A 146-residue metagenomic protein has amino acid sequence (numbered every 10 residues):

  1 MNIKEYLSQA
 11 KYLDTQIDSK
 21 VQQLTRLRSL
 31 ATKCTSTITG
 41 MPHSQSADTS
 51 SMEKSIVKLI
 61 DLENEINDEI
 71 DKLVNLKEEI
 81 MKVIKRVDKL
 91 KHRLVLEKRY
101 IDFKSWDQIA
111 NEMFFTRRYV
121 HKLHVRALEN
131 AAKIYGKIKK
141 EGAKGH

Functional and structural regions predicted by a protein language model:
M1-R86, E129, K133-H146: N-terminal interaction/assembly modules
L76-E79, L90-H92, L123: N-terminal positioning helix adjacent to the helix-turn-helix/winged-helix DNA-binding module
I84, D88-K91, Y119: Short coil/turn residues that cap or connect secondary-structure elements
D88-K104: Short amphipathic alpha helix immediately N-terminal
Q108-N111: Short alpha-helical "recognition helix" segments of helix-turn-helix
V120-A131: DNA major-groove recognition helices of helix-turn-helix
